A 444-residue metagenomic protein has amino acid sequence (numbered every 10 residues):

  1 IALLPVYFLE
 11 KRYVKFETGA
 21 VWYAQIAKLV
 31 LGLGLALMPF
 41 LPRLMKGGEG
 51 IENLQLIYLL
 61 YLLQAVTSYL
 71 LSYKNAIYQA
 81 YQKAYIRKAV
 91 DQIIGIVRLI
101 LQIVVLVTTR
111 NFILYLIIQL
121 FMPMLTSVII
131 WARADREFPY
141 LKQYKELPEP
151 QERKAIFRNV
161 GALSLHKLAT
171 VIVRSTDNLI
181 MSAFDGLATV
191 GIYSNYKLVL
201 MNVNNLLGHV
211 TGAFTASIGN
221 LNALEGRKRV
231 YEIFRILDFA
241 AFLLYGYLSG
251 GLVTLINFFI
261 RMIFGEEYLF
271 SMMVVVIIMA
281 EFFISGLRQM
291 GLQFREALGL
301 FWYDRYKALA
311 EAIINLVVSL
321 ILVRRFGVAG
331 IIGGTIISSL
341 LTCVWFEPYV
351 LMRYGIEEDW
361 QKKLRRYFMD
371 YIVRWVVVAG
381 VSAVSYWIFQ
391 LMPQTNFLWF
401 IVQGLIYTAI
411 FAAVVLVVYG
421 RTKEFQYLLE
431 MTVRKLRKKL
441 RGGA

Functional and structural regions predicted by a protein language model:
I1, Y13, F112-I117, Q151-L163 (+5 more regions): Interfacial/gating helices of multi-pass transporter permease domains
I1-L9, A20-V21, A27-V30, A65-L71 (+7 more regions): Small-residue-rich midsections of specific transmembrane alpha-helices
I1-R12, Q79-A80, F138-Y140, Y196 (+2 more regions): Helix-loop junctions and terminal segments of transmembrane helices in multi-pass membrane transport/translocation
R12-Y13, A65-D91, I113, M279-E311: Membrane-interface junctions at transmembrane-helix termini in multi-pass inner-membrane proteins
V21-G47, V104-T108, Y231-G286, L316-R324 (+1 more regions): Alpha-helical transmembrane segments of multi-pass membrane transport and lipid-handling proteins
Y85, I96-V128, W302, L309-V344 (+3 more regions): Membrane-interface helix-loop junctions in multi-pass transport and translocation proteins
I113-L116, I130-R174, S217, N222-E232 (+1 more regions): Interhelical loop/hinge segments that connect adjacent transmembrane helices in multipass membrane
I356-E358, A383-A444: Membrane-proximal transmembrane or re-entrant/amphipathic helices at the cytosolic face
